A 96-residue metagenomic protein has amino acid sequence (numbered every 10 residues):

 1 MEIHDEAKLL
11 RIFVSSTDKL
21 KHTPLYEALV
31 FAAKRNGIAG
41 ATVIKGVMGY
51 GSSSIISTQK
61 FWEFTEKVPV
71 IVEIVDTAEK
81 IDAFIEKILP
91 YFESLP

Functional and structural regions predicted by a protein language model:
M1-P96: Positively charged, small/polar-rich N-terminal and surface patches that mediate targeting and assembly and bind
